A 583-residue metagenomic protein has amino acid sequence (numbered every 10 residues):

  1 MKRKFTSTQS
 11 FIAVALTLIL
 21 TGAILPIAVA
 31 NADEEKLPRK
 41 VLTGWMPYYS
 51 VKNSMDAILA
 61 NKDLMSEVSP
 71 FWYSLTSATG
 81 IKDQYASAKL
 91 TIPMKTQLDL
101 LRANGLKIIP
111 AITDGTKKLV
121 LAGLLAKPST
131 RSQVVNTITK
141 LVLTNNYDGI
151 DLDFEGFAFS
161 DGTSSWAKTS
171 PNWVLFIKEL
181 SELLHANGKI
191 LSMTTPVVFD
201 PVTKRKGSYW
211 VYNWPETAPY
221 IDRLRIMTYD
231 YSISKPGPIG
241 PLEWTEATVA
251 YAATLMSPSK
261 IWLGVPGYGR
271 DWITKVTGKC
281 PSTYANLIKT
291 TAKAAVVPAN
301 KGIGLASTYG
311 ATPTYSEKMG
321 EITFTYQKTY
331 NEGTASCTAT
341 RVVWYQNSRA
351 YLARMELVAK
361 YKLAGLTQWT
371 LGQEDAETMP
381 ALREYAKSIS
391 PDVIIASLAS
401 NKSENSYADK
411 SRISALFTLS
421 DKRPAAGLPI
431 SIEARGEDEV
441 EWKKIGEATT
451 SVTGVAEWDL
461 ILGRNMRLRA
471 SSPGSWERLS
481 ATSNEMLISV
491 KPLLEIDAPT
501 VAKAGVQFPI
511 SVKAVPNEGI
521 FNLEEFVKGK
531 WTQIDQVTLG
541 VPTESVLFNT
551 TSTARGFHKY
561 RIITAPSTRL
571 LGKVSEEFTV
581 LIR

Functional and structural regions predicted by a protein language model:
T21-V29: C-terminal segment of classical bacterial N-terminal signal peptides
E34-K140: Glycan-recognition patch characteristic of GH18 chitinases/ENGases and related GlcNAc/peptidoglycan-binding proteins
V68, L152, L224, L263 (+2 more regions): Conserved, mostly hydrophobic/aromatic
A78-I92, A158-I303: Substrate-binding surface in catalytic domains of secreted glycosidases
G267-R354, A386-I389: Glycan-binding loop/region signatures in secreted carbohydrate-active enzymes
I389-D421, L487-P509, V515: Beta-strand-rich domain onsets/edges
A415, K444-L460, P542-F548: Glycine-centered loop-to-beta-strand initiation motif
L462-S483, G556-V574: Enriched for extracellular/lumenal, surface-exposed ectodomains of secreted and cell-surface proteins
